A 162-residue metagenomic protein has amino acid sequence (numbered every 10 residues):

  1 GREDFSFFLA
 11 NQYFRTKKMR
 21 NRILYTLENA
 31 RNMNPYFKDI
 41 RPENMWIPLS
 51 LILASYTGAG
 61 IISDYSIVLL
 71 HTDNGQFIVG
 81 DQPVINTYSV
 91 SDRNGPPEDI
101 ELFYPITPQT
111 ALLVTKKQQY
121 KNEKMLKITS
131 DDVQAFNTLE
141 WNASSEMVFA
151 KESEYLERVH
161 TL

Functional and structural regions predicted by a protein language model:
G1-L162: Alpha-helical structural context detector biased toward long hydrophobic helices
